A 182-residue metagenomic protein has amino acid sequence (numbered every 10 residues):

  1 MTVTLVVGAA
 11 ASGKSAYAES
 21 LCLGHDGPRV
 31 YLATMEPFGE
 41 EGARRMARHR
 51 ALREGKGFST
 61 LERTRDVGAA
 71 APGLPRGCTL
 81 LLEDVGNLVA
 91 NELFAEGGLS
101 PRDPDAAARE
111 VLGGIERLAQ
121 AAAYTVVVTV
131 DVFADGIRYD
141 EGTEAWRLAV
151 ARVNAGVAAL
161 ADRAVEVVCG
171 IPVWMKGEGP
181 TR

Functional and structural regions predicted by a protein language model:
T2-P75: Conserved P-loop
L5, T79-L81, V126-V128: Structural motif
A11, E36, G86, V132-F133 (+1 more regions): Short, glycine/serine-rich, charged loops/turns that create anion-binding and catalytic segments at active sites
A18, H49, L81, V130 (+1 more regions): Residue-level signal for inorganic ion chemistry
D26, G77-C78, A122, A161: Short, well-ordered alpha-helix to beta-strand connector turns
K56-A107: Helix-adjacent hinge/juxtasegments
A90-R182: Replace "adjacent to P-loop NTPase cores in ATP/GTP-dependent enzymes" with "adjacent to NTP-binding cores
